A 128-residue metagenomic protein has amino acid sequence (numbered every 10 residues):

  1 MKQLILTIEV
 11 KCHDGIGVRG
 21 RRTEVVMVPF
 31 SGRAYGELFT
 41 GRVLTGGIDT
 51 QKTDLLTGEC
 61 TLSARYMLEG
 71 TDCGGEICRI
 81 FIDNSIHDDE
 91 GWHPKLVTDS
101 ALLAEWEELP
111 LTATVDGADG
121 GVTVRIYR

Functional and structural regions predicted by a protein language model:
M1-R128: Beta-strand-enriched cores of mature, soluble protein domains
